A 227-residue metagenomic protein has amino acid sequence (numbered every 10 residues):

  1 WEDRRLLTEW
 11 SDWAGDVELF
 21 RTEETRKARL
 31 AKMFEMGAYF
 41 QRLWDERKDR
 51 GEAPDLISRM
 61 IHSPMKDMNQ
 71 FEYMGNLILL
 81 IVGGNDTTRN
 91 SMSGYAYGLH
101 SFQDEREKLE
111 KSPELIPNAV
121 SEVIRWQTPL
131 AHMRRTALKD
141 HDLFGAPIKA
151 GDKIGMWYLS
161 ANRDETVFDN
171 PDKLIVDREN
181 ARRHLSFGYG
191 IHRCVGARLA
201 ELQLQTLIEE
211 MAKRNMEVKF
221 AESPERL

Functional and structural regions predicted by a protein language model:
W1-L227: Cytochrome P450
